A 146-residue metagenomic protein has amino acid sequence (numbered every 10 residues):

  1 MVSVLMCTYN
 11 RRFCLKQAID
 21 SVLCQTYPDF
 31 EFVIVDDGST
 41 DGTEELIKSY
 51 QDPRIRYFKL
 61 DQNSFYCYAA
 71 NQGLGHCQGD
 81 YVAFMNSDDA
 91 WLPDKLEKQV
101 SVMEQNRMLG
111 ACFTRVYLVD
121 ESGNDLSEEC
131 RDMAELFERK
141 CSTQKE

Functional and structural regions predicted by a protein language model:
M1-E146: Nucleotide-sugar donor-binding/catalytic module of glycosyltransferases that assemble extracellular/cell-envelope
